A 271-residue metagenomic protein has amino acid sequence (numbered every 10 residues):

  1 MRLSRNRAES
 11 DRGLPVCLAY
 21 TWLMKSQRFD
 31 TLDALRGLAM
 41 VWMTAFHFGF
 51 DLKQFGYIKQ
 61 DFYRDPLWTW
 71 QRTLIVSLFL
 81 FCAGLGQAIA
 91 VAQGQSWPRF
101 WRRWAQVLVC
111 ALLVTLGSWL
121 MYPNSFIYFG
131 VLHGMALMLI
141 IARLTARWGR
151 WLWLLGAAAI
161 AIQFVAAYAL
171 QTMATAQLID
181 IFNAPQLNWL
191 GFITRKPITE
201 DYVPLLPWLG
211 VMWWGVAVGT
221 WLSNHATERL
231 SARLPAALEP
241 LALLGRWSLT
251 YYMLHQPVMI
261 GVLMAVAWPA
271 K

Functional and structural regions predicted by a protein language model:
Y20-K271: Alpha-helical transmembrane segments and their immediate juxtamembrane cytosolic regions
